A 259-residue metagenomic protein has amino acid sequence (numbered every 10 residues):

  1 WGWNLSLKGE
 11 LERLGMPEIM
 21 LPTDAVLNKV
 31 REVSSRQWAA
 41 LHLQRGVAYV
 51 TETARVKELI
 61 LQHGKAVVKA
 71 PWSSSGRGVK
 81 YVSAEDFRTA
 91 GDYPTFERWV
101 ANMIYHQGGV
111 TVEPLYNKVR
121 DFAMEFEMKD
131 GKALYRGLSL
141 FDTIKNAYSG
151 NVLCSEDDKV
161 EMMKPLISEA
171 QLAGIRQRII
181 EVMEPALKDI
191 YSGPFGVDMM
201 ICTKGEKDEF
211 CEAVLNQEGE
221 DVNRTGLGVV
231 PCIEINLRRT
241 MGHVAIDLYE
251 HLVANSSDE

Functional and structural regions predicted by a protein language model:
W1-E58, S74: Conserved N-proximal alpha/beta basic substrate-recognition cap immediately N-terminal to, or forming the N-lobe
L5-L14, R77-K80, F122-A123, E206-F210 (+2 more regions): A short acidic (Asp/Glu
V26-E32, E52, W72, V112-Y116 (+1 more regions): Core catalytic machinery and nucleic-acid-binding channels of phosphodiester-processing enzymes
V33-Q37, A90-R98, I167-E181: Well-ordered, non-membrane alpha-helical segments in soluble/globular domains
R45-Y49, K65-F96, A123, K145-M163: Glycine-rich phosphate-binding loop of ATP-grasp-fold ATP-dependent ligases
H63-G64, D92-A147, G196, M200-C232 (+1 more regions): Phosphate-binding site of ATP-dependent enzymes
F126-E181, N216-Q217, D221, N236-D258: ATP-dependent carboxylate/phosphate-activation module, predominantly the ATP-grasp catalytic core and closely related
L187-V197: Flexible, glycine/charged-enriched surface loops at secondary-structure junctions
